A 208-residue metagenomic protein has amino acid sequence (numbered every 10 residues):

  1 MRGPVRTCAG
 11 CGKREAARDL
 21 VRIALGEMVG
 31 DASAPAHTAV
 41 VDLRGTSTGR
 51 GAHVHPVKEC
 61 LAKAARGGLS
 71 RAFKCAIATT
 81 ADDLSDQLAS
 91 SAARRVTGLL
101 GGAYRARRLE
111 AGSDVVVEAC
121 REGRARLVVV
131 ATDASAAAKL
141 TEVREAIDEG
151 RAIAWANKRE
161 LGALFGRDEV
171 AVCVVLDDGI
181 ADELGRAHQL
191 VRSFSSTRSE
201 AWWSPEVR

Functional and structural regions predicted by a protein language model:
M1-R71, A76: N-terminal cysteine/histidine-rich coordination modules
G3, A17-D19, R50, G123-A125 (+2 more regions): Short glycine-/polar-rich loops that comprise or flank the Walker A/P-loop and associated switch/sensor motifs
M28-G30, A106, R121-A125, A134-E149 (+1 more regions): Active-site cofactor/cluster-binding pocket
E59-V129: Extended interfacial segments that mediate partner engagement and assembly in macromolecular machines
R66, L140-V143, R186: Short amphipathic alpha-helical segments
T132-D133, D177: Short secondary-structure boundary segments
D148-R192: Short basic, glycine-rich beta-strand/loop surfaces that mediate nucleic-acid
R186-R208: Charged phosphate-binding loop/patch that engages nucleotide di/tri-phosphates or the phosphate backbone of nucleic
